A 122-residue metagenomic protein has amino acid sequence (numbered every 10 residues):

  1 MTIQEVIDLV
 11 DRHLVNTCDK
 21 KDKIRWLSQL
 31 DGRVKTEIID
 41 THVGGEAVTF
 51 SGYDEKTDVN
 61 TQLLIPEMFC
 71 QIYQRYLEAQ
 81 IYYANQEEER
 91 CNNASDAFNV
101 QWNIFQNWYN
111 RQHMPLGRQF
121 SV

Functional and structural regions predicted by a protein language model:
M1-Q62, N92, D96, V100-V122: Conserved short "hinge" loops at termini or chain/domain junctions
Q62-Q71: Structural motif
Q71-Y83: Short, hydrophobic/amphipathic alpha-helical patches that form generic packing surfaces within helical domains
I81-C91: Short helix-capping/linker segments at secondary-structure and domain boundaries
